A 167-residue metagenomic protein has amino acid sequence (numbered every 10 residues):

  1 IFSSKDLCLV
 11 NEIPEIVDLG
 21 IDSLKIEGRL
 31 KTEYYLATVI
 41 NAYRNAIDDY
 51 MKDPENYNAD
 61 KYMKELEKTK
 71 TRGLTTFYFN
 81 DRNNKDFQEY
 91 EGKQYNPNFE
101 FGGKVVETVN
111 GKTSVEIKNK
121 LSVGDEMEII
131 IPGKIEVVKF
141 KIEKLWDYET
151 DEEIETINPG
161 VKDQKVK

Functional and structural regions predicted by a protein language model:
I1-K167: Surface-exposed amphipathic alpha-helical tracts and adjacent flexible/coil segments at the periphery of soluble enzymes
